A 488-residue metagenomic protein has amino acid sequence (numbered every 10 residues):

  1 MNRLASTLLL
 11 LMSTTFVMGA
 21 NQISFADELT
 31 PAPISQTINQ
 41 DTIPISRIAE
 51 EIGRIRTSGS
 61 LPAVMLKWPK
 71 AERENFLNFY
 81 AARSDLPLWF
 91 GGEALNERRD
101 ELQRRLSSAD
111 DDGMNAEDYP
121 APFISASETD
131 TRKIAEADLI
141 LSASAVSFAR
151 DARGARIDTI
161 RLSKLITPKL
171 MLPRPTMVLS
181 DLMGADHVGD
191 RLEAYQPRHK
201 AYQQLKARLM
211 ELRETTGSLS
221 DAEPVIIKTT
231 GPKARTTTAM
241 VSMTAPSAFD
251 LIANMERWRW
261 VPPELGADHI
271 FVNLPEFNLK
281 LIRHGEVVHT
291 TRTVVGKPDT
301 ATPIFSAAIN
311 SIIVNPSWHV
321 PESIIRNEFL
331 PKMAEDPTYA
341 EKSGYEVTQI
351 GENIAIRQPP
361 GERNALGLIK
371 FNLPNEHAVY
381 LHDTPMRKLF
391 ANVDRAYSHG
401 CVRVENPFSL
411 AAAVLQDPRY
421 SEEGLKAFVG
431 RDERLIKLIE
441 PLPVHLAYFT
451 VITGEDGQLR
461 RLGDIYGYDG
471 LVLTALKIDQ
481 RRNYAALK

Functional and structural regions predicted by a protein language model:
N2, I23-A71, L139, A143-S147 (+1 more regions): Well-ordered beta-sheet/strand-loop patches within structured domains
N2-L4, L8, E93, S127: Hydrophobic alpha-helical segments and their boundary regions
T7-G19: Bacterial N-terminal signal peptides
A20, Y80-R83, A94, M183 (+1 more regions): Prokaryotic Sec-type signal peptides and long signal-anchor helices with extended Leu/Ile/Val-rich h-regions
F25-T129: N-terminal, post-cleavage mature segments of outer-membrane and organellar outer-membrane proteins involved
R104-L170: Mature extracellular/secreted ectodomains of secretory-pathway proteins
